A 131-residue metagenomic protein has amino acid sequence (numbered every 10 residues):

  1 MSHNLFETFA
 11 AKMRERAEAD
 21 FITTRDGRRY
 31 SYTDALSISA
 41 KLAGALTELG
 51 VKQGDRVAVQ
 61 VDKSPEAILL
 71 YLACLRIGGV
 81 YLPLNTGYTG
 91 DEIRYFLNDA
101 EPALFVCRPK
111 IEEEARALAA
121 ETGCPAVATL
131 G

Functional and structural regions predicted by a protein language model:
M1, R16-E18, Q53, N98-E101: Residue-level preference for short coil/turn positions at secondary-structure junctions
M1-F21: A short N-terminal helical cap/helix-turn-helix that marks the beginning of AMP-binding/adenylate-forming
F6, A10, L36, A40-A43 (+1 more regions): Generic alpha-helical structural signal
F6, D26-R28, G54-R56, G79 (+1 more regions): A short, structure-level motif marking secondary-structure boundaries and short turns
M13-E15, G50-K52, A120: Generic structural signal for beta-strand residues in well-ordered domains
E18-S64, I68-L72, T89-R94: Conserved AMP-binding/adenylate-forming core of the ANL superfamily
E48-L49, R76-G131: Structural core segment of the AMP-binding/adenylate-forming
